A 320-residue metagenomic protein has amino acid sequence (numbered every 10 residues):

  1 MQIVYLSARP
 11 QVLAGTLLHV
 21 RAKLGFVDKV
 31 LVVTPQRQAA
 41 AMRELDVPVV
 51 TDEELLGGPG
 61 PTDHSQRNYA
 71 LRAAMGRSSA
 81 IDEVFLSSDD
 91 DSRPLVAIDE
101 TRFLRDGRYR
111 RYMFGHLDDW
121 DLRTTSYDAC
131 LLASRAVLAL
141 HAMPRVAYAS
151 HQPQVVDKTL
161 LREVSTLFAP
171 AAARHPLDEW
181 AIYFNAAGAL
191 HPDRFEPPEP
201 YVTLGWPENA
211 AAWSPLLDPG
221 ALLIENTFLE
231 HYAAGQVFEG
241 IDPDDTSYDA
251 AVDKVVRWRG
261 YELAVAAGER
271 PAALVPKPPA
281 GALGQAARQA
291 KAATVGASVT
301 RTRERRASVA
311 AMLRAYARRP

Functional and structural regions predicted by a protein language model:
Q2-R9: A conserved hydrophobic helix/loop-capping motif in glycosyltransferases and polysaccharide synthases
P10-L24: Short, well-formed alpha-helical segments that are part of the catalytic scaffolds of diverse glycosyltransferases
P35-A80: Active-site-proximal specificity loops/subdomain of glycosyltransferases
D82-L95: Short beta-strand-to-loop acidic/aromatic patch adjacent to the donor-nucleotide binding site
L95-T125: Conserved donor-nucleotide/metal-binding helix-loop-beta segment in metal-dependent transferases, i.e., the alpha-helix
D128-L222: Catalytic core and acceptor-binding pocket of nucleotide-sugar-dependent glycosyltransferases
A136-L138, D245-P320: Membrane-proximal basic amphipathic "stem/tether" segments
F184-P276: PAPS-dependent sulfotransferase catalytic core
